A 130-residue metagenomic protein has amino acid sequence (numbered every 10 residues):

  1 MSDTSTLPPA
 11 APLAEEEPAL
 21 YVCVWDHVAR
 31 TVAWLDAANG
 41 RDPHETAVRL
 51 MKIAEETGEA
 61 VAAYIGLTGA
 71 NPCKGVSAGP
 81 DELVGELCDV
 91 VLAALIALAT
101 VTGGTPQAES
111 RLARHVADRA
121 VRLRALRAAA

Functional and structural regions predicted by a protein language model:
S2-A130: Flexible "arm" and connector segments at domain edges
